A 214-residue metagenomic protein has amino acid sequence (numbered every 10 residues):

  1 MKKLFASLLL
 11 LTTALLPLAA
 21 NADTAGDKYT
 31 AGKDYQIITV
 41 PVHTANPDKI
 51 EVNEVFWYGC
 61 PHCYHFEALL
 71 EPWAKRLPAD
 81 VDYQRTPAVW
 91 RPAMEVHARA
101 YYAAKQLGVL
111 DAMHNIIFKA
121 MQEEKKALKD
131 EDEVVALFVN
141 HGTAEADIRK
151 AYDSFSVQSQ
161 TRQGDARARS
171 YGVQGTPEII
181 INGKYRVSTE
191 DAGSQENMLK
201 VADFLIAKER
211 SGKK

Functional and structural regions predicted by a protein language model:
K2-P92, S170, A207-K214: Extracytoplasmic thiol/disulfide redox context detector
F5, N140-K214: C-terminal cap of thioredoxin/glutaredoxin-like
F56-G59, L70, A74-L77, A104-G108 (+6 more regions): Sec/Tat-exported extracytoplasmic proteins
G59-H62, V89-A93, K119-E124, S154-V157 (+1 more regions): Solvent-exposed loop/turn segments at secondary-structure junctions within structured extracellular/periplasmic domains
Y64-E67, M94-A98, A192-Q195: Conserved strand-to-helix beginnings and helix N-cap segments that scaffold or border functional pockets
E67-A74, H97-Y101, H114, E131 (+5 more regions): Extracytoplasmic/secreted envelope proteins and their assembly/folding machinery, especially bacterial periplasmic
R76-L107, D111-V139: Structural microenvironment flanking redox-active thiols in thiol-disulfide oxidoreductases
